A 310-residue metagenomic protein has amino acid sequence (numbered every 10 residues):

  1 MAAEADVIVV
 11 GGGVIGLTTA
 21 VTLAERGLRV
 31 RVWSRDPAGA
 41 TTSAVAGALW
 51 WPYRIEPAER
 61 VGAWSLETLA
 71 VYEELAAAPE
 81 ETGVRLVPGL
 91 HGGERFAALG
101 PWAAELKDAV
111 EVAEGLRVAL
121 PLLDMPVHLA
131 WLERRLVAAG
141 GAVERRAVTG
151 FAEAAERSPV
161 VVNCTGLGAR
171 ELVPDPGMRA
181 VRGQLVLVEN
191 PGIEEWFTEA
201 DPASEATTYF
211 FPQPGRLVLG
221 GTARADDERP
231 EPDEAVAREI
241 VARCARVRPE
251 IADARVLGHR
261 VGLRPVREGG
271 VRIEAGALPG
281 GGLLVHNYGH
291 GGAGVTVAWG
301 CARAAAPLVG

Functional and structural regions predicted by a protein language model:
V7-R31: N-terminal Rossmann-like FAD-binding beta1-loop-alpha1 element of flavoenzymes
T18, E80, A155-A242, R246-R255: Flavin-dependent oxidoreductases
E25-A44: Glycine-rich FAD pyrophosphate-binding loop
G47-E114: Dinucleotide-binding Rossmann-like beta1-alpha1 core, especially the glycine-rich loop that anchors the ADP
P57-E67, G115-W131, E231-V236, T296-V297: Short beta-strand to alpha-helix junction loop
G83-V87, V143-E144, P249-G262: A short coil-to-beta-strand element that immediately follows conserved catalytic motifs
L116-T149, A155-S158, C164: Helical element adjacent to the flavin cofactor pocket in flavoenzyme catalytic cores
W131, A254-G310: C-terminal catalytic lobe of FAD-dependent flavoproteins
